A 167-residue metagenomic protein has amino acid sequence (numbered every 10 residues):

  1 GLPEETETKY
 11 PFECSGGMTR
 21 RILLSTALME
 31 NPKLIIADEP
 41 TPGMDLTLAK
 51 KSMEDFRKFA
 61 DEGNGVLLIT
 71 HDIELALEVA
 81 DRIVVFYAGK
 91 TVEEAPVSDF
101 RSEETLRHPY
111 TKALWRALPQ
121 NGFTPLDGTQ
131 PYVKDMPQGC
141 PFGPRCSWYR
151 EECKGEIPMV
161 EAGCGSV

Functional and structural regions predicted by a protein language model:
G1-E5: Conserved ABC ATPase "signature" region
Y10-C14: Conserved ABC ATPase signature
T19-R21, A49: ABC ATPase nucleotide-binding domain signature region
M29-K33: A short, proline-enriched helix->beta-strand linker immediately N-terminal to the Walker B motif in ABC-type P-loop
I35-D38: Catalytic Walker B motif of ABC-type/P-loop ATPase nucleotide-binding domains
M44-G122: P-loop NTP-binding/switch modules centered on Walker-like glycine-rich loops
E94-V167: Short catalytic/signature loops enriched in Gly
